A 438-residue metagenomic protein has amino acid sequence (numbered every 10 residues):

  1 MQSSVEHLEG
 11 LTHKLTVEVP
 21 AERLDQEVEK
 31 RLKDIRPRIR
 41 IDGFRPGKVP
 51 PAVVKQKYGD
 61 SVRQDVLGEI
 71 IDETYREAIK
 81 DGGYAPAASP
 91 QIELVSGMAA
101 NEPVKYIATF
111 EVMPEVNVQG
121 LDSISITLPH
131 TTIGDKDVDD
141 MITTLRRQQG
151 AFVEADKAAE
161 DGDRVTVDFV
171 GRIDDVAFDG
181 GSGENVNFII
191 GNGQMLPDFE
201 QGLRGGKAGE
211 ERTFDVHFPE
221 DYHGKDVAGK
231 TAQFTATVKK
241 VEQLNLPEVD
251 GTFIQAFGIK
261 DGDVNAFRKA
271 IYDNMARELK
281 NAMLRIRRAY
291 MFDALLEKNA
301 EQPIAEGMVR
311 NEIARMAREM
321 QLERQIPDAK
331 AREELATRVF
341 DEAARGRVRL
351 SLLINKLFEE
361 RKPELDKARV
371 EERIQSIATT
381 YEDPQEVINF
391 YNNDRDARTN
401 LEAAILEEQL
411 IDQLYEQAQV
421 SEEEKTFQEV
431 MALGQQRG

Functional and structural regions predicted by a protein language model:
Q2-A78, V138, G150-V153, R164 (+3 more regions): Extended, charged alpha-helical "arm"/coiled-coil substrate-binding scaffolds, typified by the C-terminal helical
T16, G68-V116, L433: Extended, domain-scale alpha-helical bundle/helix-rich regions
F44-R45, A85-E93, S182, I304 (+1 more regions): Short beta-strand elements
A99, P103-K105, A151-R164: Short, glycine/small-residue-enriched coil/turn segments at secondary-structure junctions
E111-Q149: Internal alpha/beta scaffold segment
V116-G120, A177, E220-D226: Short, Lys/Arg- and Gly-enriched loop/turn segments at beta-strand edges
I189-D198: Short, structured beta-strand/loop micro-motifs enriched in basic residues and often containing a Trp
